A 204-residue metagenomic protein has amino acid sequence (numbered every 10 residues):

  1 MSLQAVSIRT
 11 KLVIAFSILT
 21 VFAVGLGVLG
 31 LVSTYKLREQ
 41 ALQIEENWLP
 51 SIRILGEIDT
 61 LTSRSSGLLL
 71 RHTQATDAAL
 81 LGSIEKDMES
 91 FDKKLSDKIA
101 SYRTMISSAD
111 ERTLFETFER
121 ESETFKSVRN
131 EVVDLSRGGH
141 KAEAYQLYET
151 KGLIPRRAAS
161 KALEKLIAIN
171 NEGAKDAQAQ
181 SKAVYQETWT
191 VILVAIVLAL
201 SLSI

Functional and structural regions predicted by a protein language model:
M1-L55, D59-L80, V133, I167-A174 (+2 more regions): Hydrophobic membrane-targeting segments
T34, F125, A159: Residue-level signature of catalytic and energy-coupling elements of molecular machines, predominantly ATP/GTP-dependent
Q40-E121, S127, E131-R157, K175-D176: Membrane-proximal N-terminal soluble sensing/regulatory segments of transmembrane proteins
R156-I167: Extended, hydrophilic extramembrane loops/domains of integral membrane proteins
